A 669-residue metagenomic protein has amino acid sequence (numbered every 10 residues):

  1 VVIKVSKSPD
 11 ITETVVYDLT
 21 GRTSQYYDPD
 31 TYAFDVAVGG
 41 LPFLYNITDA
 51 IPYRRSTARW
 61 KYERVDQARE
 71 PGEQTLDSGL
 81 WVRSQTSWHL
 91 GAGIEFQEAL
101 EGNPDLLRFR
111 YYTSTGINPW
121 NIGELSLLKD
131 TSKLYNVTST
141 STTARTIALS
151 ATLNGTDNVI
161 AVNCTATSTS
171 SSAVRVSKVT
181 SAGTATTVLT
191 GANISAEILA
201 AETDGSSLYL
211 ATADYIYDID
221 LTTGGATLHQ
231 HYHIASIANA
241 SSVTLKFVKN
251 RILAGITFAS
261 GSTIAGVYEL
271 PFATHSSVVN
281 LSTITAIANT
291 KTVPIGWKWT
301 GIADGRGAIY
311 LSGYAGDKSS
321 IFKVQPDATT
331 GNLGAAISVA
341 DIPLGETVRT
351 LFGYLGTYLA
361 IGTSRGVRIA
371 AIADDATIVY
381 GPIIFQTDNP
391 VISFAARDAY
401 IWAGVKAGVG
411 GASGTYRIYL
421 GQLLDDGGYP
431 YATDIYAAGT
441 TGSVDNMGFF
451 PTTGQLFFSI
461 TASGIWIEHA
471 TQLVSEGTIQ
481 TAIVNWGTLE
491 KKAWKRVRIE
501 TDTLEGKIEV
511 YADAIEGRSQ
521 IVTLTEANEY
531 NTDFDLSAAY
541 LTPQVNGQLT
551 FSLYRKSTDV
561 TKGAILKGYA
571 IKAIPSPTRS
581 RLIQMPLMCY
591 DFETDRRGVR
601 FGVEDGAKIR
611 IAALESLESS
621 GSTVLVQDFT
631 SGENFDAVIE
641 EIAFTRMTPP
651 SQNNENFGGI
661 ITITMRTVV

Functional and structural regions predicted by a protein language model:
I3-T20, D28-F34, F43-N46, Y53 (+7 more regions): Non-cytosolic beta-sandwich-type ligand-binding/adhesion modules
K4-A192, E202-S207, A211-T227, G255-A288 (+7 more regions): N-terminal beta-propeller domains
S141-N154, N193-G205, I234-N250, N289-R306 (+3 more regions): Repeated scaffold domains used in trafficking and secretory/extracellular systems, primarily beta-propellers
T186-G191, T227-A235, S277-K291, N332-D341 (+3 more regions): Beta-propeller fold detector
W299, G305, V405, F449 (+3 more regions): Large eukaryotic, non-enzymatic subunits of multiprotein complexes that serve as scaffolds/tethers, characterized by
T347-V367, F385-D425, R496: Loop/turn-rich, solvent-exposed surfaces of beta-rich toroidal or solenoidal domains
S443-I479: Blade-level signature of beta-propeller repeat domains, shared across WD40, Kelch, NHL, RCC1 and BNR/Asp-box propellers
P575-V669: Extracellular/virion structural assembly segments
